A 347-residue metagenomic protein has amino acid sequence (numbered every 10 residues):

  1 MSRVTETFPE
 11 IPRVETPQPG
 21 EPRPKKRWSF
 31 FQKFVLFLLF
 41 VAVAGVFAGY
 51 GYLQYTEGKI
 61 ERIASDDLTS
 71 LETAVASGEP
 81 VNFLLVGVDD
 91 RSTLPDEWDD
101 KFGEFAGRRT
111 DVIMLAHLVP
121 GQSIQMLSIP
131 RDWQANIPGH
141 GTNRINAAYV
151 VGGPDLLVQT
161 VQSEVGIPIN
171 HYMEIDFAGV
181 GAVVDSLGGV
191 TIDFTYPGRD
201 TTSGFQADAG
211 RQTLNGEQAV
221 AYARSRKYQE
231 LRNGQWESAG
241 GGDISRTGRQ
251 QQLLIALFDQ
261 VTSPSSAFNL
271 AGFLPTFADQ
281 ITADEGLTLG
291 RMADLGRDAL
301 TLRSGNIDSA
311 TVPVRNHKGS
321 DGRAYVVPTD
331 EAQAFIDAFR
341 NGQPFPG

Functional and structural regions predicted by a protein language model:
M1-G20: N-terminal targeting leaders characterized by basic, low-complexity, disordered sequences that direct proteins
R3, G20, P24-G121: Entry/capping segment at the start of metal-dependent catalytic domains with acidic active-site entry clusters
G78-V81, R108-I113, G121-I124, I129 (+9 more regions): Extracytoplasmic
T93-L94, W98, W133, T282-G347: C-terminal solvent-exposed extensions
K101-G103, N143-V151, G166-H171, A209 (+4 more regions): Second-shell loop/turn segments in exported
T110-I113, T142, P154-Q162, F177-G181 (+9 more regions): Extracytoplasmic/secreted envelope proteins and their assembly/folding machinery, especially bacterial periplasmic
N146-D208: Amphipathic, coiled-coil-like alpha-helical scaffolding segments used for oligomerization/assembly
D185-F268, P346-G347: Flexible, polar/acidic helix-loop-strand segments at domain edges
